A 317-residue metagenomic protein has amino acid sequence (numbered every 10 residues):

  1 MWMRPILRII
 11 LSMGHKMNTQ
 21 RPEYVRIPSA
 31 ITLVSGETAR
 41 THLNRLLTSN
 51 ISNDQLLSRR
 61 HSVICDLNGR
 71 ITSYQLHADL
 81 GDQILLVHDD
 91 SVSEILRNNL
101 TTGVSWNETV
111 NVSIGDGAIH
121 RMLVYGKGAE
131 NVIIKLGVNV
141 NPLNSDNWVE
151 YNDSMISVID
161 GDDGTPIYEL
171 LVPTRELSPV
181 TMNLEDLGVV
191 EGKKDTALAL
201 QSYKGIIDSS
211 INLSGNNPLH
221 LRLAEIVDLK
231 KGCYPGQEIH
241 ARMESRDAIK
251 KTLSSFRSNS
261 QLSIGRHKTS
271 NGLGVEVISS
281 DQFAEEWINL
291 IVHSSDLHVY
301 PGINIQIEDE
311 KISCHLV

Functional and structural regions predicted by a protein language model:
I6, I10-D79, E310-V317: Acidic, proline/glycine-enriched N-terminal capping motif
G14-Q20, S62-Y74, V104-E108, W148-I159 (+1 more regions): Short amphipathic beta-strand starts and helix->beta connectors
P22-T32, L76-D208: Acidic, low-complexity central loop/insert segments
L33-A39, V124-G128, R257-S263: Short, surface-exposed ligand-recognition loops at beta-strand->loop->(often short) alpha-helix junctions that present
L43-N44, E94-T102, A241-E244: Short active-site loop/helix that positions an aromatic residue
L56-R60, N139-Y151, G205, S210 (+3 more regions): Glycine-centered loop/turn motifs
R70, Q75, L200, I211 (+4 more regions): Glycine-rich, small/acidic residue-mixed loop/short-helix segments
